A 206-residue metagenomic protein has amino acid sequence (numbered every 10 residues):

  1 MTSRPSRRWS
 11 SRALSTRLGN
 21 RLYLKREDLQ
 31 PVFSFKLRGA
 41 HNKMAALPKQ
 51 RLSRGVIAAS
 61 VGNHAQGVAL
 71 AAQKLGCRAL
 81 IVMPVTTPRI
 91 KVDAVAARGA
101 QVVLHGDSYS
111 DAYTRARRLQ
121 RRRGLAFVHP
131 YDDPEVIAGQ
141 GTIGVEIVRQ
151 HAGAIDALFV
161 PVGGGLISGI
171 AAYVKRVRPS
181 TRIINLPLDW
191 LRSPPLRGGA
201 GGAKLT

Functional and structural regions predicted by a protein language model:
M1-T206: PLP-dependent amino-acid enzyme catalytic core
